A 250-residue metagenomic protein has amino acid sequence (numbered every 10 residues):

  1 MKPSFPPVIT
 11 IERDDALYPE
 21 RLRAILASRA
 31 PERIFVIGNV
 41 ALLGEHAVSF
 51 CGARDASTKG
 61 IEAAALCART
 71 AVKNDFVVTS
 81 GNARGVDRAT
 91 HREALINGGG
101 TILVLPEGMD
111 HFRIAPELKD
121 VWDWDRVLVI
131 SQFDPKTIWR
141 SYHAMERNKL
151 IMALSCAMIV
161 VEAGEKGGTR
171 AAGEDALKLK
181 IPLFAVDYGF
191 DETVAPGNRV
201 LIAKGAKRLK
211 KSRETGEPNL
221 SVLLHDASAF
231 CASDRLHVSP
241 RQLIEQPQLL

Functional and structural regions predicted by a protein language model:
K2-L250: Glycine-biased, small-residue-rich flexible motifs in mid-sequence functional cores and linkers
